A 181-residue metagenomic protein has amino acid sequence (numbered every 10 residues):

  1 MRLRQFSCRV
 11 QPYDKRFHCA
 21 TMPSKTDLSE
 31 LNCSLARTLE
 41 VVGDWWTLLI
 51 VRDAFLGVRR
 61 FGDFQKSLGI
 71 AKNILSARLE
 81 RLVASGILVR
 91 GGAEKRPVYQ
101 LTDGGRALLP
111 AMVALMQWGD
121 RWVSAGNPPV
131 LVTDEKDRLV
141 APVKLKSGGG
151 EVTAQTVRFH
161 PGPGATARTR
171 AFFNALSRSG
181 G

Functional and structural regions predicted by a protein language model:
M1-C19, V113, Q117-G181: C-terminal regulatory/oligomerization modules of transcriptional regulators
F17-L39: Short, Lys/Arg-enriched N-terminal segment that forms or immediately precedes the first helix of a structured domain
C33-A71: N-terminal helix-turn-helix DNA-binding core of bacterial DNA-binding proteins
G43, A93-M112: Basic, amphipathic "hinge/linker" alpha-helix immediately C-terminal to the N-terminal HTH DNA-binding motif
W46, S85-I87: Glycine-centered, phosphate/nucleic-acid-interacting loop/turn motifs that mediate DNA/RNA or nucleotide
K66, V83-A84: Alpha-helical residues within the helix-turn-helix
R90: Short beta-strand "wing" residues that participate in macromolecule-binding interfaces
